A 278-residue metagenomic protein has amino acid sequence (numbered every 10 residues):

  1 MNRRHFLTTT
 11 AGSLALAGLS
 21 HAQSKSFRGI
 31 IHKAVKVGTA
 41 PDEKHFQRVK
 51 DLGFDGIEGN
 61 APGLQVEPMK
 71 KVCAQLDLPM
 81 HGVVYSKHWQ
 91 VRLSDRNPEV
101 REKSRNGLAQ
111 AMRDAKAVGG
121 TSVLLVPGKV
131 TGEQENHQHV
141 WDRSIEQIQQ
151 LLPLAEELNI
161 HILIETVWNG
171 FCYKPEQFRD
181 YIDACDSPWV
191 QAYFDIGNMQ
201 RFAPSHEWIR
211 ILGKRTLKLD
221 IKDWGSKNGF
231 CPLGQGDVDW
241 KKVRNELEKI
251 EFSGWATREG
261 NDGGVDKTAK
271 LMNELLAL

Functional and structural regions predicted by a protein language model:
R4-A34, A40-K50, G120, P175-V190 (+1 more regions): Histidine-acidic metal/acid-base catalytic patches
T10-G12, L16, Q23-F27, S94-F194 (+1 more regions): Active-site acidic/histidine proton-transfer and metal-coordination neighborhood in alpha/beta enzyme cores
V37, I57-G59, L125, I164 (+3 more regions): Conserved beta-strand positions
T39, E43, D55, G59-E146 (+5 more regions): Structural motif corresponding to the early beta-alpha repeats
F46-Q47, K71, R113, P153 (+1 more regions): Alpha-helical segments flanking ligand/cofactor-binding loops in enzyme cores
L52, L76, L158: Conserved dinucleotide-binding and phosphotransfer motif residues
P68-Q75, Q147-L154, K242-E246: Catalytic-core regions built around general acid/base machinery
